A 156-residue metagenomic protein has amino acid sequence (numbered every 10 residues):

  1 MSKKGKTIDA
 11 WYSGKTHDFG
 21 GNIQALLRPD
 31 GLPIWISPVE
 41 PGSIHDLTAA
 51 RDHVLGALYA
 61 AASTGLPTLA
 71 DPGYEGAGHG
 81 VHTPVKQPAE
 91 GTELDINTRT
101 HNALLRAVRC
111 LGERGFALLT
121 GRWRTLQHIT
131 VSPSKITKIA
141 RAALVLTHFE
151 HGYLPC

Functional and structural regions predicted by a protein language model:
M1-C156: Short, well-ordered secondary-structure "scaffold" segments embedded in the functional core of diverse domains
